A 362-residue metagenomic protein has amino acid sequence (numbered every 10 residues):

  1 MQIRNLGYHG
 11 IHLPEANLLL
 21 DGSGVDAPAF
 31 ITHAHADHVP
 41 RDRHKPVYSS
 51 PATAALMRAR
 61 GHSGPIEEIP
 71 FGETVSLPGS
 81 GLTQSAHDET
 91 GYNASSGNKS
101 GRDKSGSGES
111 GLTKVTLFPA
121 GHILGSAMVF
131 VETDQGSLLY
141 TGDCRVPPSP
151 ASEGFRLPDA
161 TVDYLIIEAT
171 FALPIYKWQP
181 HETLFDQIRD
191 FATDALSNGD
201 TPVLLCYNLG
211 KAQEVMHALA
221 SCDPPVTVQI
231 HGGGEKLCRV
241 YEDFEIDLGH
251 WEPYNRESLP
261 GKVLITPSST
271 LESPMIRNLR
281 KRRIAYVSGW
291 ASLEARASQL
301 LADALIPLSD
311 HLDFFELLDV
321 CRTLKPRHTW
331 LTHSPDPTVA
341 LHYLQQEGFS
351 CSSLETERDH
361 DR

Functional and structural regions predicted by a protein language model:
M1-G24, P28, A36-Y92, G97 (+3 more regions): His/Asp/Glu-rich metal-coordinating catalytic cores of metallo-dependent phosphodiesterases/hydrolases acting on
L6, D159, L173-E257, H328-R362: Binuclear metal-ion centers of metallo-dependent hydrolases, dominated by the metallo-beta-lactamase
H33: Conserved G/P- and acidic residue-centered "switch" motifs that form tight phosphate/ATP-binding loops in soluble
V39, G125-S126, P148-S149, A212-M216 (+3 more regions): Short, well-ordered alpha-helical microsegments
P46-A55, I166, V226-K236, Y286 (+1 more regions): Short internal beta-strands
A54-R58, V75, E214, E235-R239 (+3 more regions): Short, charged/polar "capping" segments at the starts of alpha-helices and the immediately preceding loops
S221, E245, H250-R362: C-terminal regulatory/interaction regions
